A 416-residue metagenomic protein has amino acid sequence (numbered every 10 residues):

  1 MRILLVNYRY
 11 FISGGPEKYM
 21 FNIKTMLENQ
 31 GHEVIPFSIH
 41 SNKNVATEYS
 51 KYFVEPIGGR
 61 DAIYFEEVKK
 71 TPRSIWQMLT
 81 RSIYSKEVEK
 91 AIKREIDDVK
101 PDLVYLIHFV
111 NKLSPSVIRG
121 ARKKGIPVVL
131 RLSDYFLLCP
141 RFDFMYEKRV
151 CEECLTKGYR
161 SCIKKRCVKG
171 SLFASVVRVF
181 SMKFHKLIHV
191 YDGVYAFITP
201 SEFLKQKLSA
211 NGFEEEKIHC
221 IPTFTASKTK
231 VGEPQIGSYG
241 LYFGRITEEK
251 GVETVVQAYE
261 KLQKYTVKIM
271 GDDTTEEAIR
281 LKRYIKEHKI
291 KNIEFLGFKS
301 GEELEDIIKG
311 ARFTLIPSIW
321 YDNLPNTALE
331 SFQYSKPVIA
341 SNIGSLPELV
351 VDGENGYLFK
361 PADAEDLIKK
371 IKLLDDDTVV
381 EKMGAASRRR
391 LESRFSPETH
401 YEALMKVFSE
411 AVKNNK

Functional and structural regions predicted by a protein language model:
M1-S50, V99, K124-P127, Q257-E260: N-terminal subdomain of nucleotide-sugar transferases
K18, S238, R245-K261, E365: A conserved mid-protein helix/loop that constitutes part of the nucleotide-sugar donor-binding site
Q30-H32, P36-V99, L103: A conserved catalytic-core segment of Leloir-type glycosyltransferases
L137, T156-K230: Donor nucleotide-sugar binding/catalytic pocket of nucleotide-sugar-dependent glycosyltransferases
I279-E302: Nucleotide-activated donor-binding/catalytic signature segment of Leloir-type glycosyltransferases, i.e., the conserved
K309-N323, K336: Acidic donor-binding loop of glycosyltransferase active sites
D352-G353, Y357-A364, I371-T378: Conserved acidic donor-binding segment of nucleotide-sugar-dependent glycosyltransferases
D366, V379-R394, H400-K406: A short, well-ordered alpha-helix in the C-terminal region of glycosyltransferases
